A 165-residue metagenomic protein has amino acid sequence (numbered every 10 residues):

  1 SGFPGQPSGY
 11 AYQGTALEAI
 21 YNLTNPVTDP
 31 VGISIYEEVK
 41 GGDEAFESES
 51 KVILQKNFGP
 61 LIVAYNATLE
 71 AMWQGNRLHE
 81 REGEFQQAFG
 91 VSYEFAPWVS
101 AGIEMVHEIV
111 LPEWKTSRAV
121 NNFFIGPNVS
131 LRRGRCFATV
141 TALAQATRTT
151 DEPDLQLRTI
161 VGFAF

Functional and structural regions predicted by a protein language model:
S1-A164: Transmembrane beta-barrel domains of Gram-negative outer membranes and organellar outer membranes
